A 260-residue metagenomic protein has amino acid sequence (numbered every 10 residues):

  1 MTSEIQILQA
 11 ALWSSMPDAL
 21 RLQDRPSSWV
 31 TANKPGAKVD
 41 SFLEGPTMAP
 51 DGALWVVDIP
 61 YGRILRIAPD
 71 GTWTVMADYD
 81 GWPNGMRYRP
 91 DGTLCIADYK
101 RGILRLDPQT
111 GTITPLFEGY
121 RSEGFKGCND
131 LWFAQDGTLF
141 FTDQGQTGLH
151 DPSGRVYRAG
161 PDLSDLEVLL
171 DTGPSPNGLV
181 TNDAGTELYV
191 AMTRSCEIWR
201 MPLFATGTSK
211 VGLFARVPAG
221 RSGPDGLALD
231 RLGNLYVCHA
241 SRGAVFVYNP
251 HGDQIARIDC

Functional and structural regions predicted by a protein language model:
M1-S28, H150-S153: Blade/loop signatures of beta-propeller domains
S14-R63: Beta-strand-rich domains and repeat architectures in extracellular enzymes and scaffolds, especially beta-propellers
W29-G36, G71-A77, T114-R121, S164-L170 (+2 more regions): A short beta-strand motif characteristic of beta-propeller blades
K34-D51, Y79-G102, R121-L139, Q146-T147 (+2 more regions): Beta-rich, blade/repeat-based domains predominating in secreted/periplasmic proteins but also intracellular
I59-P60, Y99, T147-G154, T193-C196 (+1 more regions): Short, solvent-exposed loop/turn segments at conserved positions within beta-propeller repeat blades
R63-L65, G102-L104, G154-Y157, E197-W199 (+1 more regions): A short loop-to-beta-strand structural motif that recurs across blades of beta-propeller domains
I67-T72, D107-G111, G160-S164, P202-G207 (+1 more regions): Short loop/turn segments that connect beta-strands within beta-propeller blades
E197, T208-V211, A215-D253: Loop/turn-rich, solvent-exposed surfaces of beta-rich toroidal or solenoidal domains
